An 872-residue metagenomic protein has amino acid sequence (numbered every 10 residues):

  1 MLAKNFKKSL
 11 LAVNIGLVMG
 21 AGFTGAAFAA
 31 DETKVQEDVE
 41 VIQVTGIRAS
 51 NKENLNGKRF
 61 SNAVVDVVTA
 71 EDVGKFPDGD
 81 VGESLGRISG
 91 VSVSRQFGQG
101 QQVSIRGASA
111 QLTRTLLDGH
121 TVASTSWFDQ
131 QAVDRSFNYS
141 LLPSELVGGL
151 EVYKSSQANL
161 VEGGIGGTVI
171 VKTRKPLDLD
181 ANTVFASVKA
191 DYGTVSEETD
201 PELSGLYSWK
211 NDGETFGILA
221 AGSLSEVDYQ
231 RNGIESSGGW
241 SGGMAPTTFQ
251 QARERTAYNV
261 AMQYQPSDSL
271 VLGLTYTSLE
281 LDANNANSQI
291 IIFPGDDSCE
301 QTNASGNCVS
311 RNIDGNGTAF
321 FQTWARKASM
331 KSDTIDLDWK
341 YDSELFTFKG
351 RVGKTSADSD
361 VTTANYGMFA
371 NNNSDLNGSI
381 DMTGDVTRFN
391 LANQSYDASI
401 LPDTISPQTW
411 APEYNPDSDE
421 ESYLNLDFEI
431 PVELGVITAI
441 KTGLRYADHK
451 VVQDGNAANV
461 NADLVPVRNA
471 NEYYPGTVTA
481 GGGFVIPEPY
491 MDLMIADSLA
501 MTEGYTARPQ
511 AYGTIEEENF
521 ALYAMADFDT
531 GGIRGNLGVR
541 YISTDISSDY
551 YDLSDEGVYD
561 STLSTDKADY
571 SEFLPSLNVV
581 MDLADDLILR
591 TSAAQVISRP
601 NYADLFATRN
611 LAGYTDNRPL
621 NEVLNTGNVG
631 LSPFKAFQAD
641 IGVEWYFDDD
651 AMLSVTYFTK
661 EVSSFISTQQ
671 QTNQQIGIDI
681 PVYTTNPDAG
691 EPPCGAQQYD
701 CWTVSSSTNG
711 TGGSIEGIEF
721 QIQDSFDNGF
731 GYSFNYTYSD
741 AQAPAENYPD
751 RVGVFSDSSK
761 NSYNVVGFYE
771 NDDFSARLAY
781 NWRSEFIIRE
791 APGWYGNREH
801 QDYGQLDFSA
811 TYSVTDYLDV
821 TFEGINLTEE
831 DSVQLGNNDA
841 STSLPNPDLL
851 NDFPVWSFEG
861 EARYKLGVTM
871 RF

Functional and structural regions predicted by a protein language model:
Q43-G74, Q102, T125-W127, G273: N-terminal periplasmic "start-of-domain" segments of outer-membrane beta-barrel proteins
G82-S124, K154: Extracytoplasmic beta-strand/coil segments of soluble accessory domains associated with Gram-negative outer-membrane
S104, V122-K154, G205: Short acidic/polar hinge/loop motifs at secondary-structure boundaries that mediate gating or recognition
Y139-S187: A beta-strand signature from Gram-negative outer-membrane beta-barrel systems, especially the internal plug domain
S196-P294, F320, W324-E344, P575-N578 (+1 more regions): Transmembrane beta-barrel wall of Gram-negative outer-membrane proteins
G317-T334, A507, A511-N519, A568 (+7 more regions): Outer-membrane beta-barrel signature, preferentially recognizing the C-terminal barrel domain of Gram-negative
T659-E661, Q671-N673, I678-A791, G867 (+1 more regions): Gram-negative outer-membrane beta-barrel transporters
S784-R789, T811-F872: C-terminal beta-signal and adjacent terminal beta-strands/loops of Gram-negative outer-membrane beta-barrel proteins
